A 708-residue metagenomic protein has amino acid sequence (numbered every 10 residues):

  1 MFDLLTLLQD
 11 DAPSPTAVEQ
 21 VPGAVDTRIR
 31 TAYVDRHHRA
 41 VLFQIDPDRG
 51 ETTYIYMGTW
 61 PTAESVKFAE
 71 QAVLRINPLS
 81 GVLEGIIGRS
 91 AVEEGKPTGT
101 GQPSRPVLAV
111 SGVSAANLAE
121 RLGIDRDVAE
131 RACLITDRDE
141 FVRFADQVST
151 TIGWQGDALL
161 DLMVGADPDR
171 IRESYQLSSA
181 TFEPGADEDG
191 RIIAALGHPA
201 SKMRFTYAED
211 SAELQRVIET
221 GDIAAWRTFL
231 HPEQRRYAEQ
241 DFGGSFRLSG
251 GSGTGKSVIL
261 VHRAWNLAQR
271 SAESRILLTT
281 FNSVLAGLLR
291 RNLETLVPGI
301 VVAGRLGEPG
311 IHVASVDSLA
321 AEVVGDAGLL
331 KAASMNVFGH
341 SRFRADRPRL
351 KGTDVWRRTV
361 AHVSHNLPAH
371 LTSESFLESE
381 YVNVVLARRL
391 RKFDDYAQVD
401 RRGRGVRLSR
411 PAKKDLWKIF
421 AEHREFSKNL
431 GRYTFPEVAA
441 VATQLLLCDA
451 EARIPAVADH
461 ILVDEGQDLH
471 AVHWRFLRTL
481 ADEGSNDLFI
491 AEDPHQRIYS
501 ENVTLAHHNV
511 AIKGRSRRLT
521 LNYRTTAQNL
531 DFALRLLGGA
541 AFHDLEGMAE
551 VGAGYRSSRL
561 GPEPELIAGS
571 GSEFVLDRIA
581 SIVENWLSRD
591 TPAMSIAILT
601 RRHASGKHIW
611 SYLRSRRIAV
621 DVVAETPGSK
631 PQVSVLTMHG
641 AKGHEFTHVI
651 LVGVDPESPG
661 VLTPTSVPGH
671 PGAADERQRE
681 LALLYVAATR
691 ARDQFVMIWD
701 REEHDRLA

Functional and structural regions predicted by a protein language model:
M1-R39, I45-G197, T220, D400: Basic, Lys/Arg-enriched alpha-helical interface segments
P22-T27, E378-N383, D400-V406, A442-L446 (+2 more regions): Amphipathic alpha-helical surface "interface" segments used for docking/oligomerization or membrane association within
Y33-H37, N522, R690: A short, compositionally biased micro-patch
G85-V107, S111-S114, A119-L122, T151 (+3 more regions): Accessory/regulatory regions of helicases
I87-A91, R305-G310, D346-T359: Charge-dense polyanion-binding interfaces
D125-P184, S334-Y433: Coupling/switch/interface segments within P-loop NTPase motor domains and analogous charged loops in nucleic-acid
D189-P232, E239, F246-S249, T372-D459: Accessory N-terminal region flanking or inserted into the helicase ATPase core in nucleic-acid motor proteins
I223, R227, H231-R275, F281-P309 (+9 more regions): Conserved helicase motor core of SF1/SF2 NTP-dependent helicases
